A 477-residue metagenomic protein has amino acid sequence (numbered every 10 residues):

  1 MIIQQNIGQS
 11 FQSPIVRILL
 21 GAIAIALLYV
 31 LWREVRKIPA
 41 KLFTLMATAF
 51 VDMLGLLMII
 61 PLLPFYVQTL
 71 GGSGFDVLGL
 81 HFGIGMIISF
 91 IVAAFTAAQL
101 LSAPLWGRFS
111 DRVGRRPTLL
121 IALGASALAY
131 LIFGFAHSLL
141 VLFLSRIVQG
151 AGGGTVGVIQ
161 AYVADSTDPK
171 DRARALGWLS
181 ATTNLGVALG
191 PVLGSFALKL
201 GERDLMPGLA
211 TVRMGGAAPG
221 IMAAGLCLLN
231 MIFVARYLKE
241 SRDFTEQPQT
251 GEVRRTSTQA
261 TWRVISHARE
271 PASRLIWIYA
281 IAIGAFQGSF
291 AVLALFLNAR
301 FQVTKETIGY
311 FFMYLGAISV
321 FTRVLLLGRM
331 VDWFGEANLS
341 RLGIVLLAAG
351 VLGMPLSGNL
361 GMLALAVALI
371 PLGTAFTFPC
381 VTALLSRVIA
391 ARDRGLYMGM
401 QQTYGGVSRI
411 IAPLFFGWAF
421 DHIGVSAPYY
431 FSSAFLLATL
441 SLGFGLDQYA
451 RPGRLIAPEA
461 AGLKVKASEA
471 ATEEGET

Functional and structural regions predicted by a protein language model:
W32, K239-I278, A299-R300, L463-E469 (+1 more regions): Juxtamembrane intracellular "pre-TM" segments in multi-pass secondary transporters
L62-G85, A291-T307: Short amphipathic helix-loop junctions that connect adjacent transmembrane helices in Major Facilitator Superfamily/SLC
L100-H137: Conserved MFS/SLC helix-loop-helix module at the cytosolic interface between two early adjacent transmembrane helices
S102-V113, T322-E336, F420-D421: Helix-to-loop junctions at the C-terminal end of transmembrane segments in multipass secondary transporters
S145-T183: Cytoplasmic helix-loop-helix junction between adjacent transmembrane helices in 12-TM secondary transporters
T155-T167, F376-I389: Intracellular juxtamembrane helix-capping segments at the cytosolic ends of symmetry-related transmembrane helices
A224-E246, T439-D447: C-terminal membrane-cytosol helix-exit motif in multi-pass small-molecule transporters
A337-V381: C-terminal transmembrane helical hairpin of 12-TM major facilitator-type secondary transporters
